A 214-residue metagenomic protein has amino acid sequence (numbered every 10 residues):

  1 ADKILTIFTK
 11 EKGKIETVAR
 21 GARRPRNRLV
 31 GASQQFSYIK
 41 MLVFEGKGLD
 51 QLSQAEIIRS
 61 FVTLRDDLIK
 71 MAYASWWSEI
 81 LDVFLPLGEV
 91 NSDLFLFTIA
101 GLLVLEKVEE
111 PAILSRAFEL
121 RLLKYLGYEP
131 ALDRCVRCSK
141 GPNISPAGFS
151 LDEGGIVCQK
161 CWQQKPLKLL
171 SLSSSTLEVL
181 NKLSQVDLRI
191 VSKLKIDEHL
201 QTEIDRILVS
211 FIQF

Functional and structural regions predicted by a protein language model:
A1-F214: Non-catalytic alpha-helical scaffolds and adjoining flexible linkers that form interface surfaces for assembly
